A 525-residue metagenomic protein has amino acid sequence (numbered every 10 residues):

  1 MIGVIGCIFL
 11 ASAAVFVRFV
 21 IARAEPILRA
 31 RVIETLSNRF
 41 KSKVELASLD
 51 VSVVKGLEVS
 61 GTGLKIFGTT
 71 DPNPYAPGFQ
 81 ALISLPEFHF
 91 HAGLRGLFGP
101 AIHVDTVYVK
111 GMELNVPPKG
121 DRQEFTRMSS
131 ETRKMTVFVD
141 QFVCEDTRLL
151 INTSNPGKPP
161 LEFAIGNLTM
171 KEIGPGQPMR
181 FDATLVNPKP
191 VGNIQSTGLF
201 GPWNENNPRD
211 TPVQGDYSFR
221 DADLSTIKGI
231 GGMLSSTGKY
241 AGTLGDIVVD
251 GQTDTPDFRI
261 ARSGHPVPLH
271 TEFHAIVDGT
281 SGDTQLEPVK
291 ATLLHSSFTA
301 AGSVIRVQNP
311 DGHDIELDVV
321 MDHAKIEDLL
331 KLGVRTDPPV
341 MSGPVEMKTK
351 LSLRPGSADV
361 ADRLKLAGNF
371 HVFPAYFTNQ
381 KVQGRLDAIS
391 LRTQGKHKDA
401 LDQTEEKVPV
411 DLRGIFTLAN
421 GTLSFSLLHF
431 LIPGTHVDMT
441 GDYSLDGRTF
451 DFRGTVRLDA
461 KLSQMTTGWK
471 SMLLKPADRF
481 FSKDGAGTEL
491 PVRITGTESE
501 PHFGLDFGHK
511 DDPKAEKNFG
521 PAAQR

Functional and structural regions predicted by a protein language model:
I2-V15: Hydrophobic membrane-insertion alpha-helices, especially the h-region of bacterial N-terminal signal peptides
S12-P118: Terminal hydrophobic membrane-targeting helix
N38-R39, V53, L97-D105, V109-K110 (+10 more regions): Membrane-proximal interfacial segments on either side of biological membranes
T62-I66, F181-P188, E287-L293, S426-I432: Short beta-strand segments that buttress and anchor functional surface loops
Q123-M135: Intrinsic-disorder/low-complexity linker and hinge segments
G174-A183, Q214, S281-E287, G421-L427: Short, hydrophobic/aromatic-rich segments at coil-to-beta transitions
P409-L412: Generic long, charged, amphipathic alpha-helical segments
F416-S424, H429-D438, S444: Extended serine/threonine-enriched, polar tracts that run as long, contiguous segments within proteins
